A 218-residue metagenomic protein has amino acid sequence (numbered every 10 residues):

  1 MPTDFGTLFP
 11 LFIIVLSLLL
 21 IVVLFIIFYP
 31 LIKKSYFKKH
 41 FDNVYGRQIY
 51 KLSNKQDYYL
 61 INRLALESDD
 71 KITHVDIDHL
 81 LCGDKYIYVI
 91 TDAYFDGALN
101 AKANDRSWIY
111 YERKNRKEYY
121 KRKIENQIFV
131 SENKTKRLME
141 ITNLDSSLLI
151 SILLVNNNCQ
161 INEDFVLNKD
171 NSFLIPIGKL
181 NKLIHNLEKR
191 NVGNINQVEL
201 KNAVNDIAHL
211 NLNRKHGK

Functional and structural regions predicted by a protein language model:
M1-V75, L81-I87, A93-A103, Y110 (+1 more regions): Surface-exposed interaction regions that form or flank ligand-binding interfaces
